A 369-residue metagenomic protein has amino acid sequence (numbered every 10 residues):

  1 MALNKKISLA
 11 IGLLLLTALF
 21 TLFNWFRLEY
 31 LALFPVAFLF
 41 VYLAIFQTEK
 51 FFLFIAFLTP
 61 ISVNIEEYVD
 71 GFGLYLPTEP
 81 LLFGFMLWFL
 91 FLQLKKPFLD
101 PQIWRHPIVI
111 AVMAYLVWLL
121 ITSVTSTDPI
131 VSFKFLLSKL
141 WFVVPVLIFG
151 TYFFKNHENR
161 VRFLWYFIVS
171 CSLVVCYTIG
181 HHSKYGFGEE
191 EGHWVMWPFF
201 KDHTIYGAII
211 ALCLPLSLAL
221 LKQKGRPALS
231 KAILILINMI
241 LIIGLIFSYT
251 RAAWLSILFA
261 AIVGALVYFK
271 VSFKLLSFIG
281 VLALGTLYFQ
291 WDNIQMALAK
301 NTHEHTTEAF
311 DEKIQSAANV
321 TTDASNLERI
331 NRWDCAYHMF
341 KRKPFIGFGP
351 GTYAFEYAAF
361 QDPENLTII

Functional and structural regions predicted by a protein language model:
A2-F20, V36-F40, V112-V124, W141-P145 (+3 more regions): Alpha-helical transmembrane segments of multi-pass inner-membrane proteins
L3-L92, I121-T125: N-terminal signal-anchor transmembrane segment
L3-N4, L22-N24, I243, F247 (+3 more regions): A membrane-periplasm/extracellular boundary helix in multi-pass inner-membrane enzymes that assemble envelope glycans
L28-L39, S62, L74-L92, L136-L147 (+3 more regions): Membrane-embedded alpha-helical segments of multi-pass membrane proteins, especially the transmembrane helices
E66-D70, W194-I205: Short aromatic-rich membrane-water interface segments that cap or initiate transmembrane helices in multi-pass membrane
V69-T78, I103-R105, K134, K201: Interfacial loop-to-helix junctions that mark the boundaries of transmembrane helices in multi-pass membrane
P77-G84, P107-L119, P129-Y152, W165-C171: Aromatic-anchored transmembrane helix interface
F187-E191, W197, N319-D334, H338-R342 (+1 more regions): Long extracytoplasmic/lumenal interhelical loops at the membrane interface of multi-pass membrane proteins
